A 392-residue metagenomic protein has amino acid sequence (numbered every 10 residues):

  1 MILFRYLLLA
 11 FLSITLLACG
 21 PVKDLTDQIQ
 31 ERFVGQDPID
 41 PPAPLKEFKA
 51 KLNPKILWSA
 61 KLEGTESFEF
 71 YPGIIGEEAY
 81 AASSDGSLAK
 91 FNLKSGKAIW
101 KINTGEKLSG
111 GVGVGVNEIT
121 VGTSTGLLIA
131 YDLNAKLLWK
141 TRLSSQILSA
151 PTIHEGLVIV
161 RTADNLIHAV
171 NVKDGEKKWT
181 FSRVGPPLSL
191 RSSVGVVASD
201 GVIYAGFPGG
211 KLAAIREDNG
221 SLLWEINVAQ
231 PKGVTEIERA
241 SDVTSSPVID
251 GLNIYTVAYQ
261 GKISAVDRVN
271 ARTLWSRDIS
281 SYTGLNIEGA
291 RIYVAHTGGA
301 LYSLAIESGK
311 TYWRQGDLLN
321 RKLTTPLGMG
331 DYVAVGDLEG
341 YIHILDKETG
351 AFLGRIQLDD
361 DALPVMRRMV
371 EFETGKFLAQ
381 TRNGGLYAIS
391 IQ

Functional and structural regions predicted by a protein language model:
M1-L7: Bacterial N-terminal signal peptides that target proteins for export
L17-A18: C-terminal motif of bacterial Sec signal peptides marking the signal peptidase cleavage site
V22-Q30, Q36-D40, K49-G73, I99-G115 (+6 more regions): Extracytoplasmic beta-rich repeat domains
E78-Y80, I119-V121, V158-V160, H168 (+5 more regions): Conserved beta-propeller blade signature
S83, T123, T162-A163, F207-P208 (+4 more regions): Structural signature of WD-repeat beta-propellers
N92-S95, D132-A135, N171-G175, R216-G220 (+4 more regions): Short loop/turn segments that connect beta-strands within beta-propeller blades
A295-Y302, K310-I344: Loop/turn-rich, solvent-exposed surfaces of beta-rich toroidal or solenoidal domains
